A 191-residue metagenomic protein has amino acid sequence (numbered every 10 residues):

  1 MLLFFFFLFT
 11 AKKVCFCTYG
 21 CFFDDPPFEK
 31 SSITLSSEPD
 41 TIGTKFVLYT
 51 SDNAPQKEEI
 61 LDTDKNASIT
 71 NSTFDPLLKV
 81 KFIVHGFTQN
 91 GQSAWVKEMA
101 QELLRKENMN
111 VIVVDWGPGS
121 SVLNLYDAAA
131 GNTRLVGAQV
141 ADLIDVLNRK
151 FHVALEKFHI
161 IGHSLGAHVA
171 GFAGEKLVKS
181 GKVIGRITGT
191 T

Functional and structural regions predicted by a protein language model:
M1-V113, G117-N132, D142-L155, K182: Flexible, membrane-associating and regulatory peripheral segments of lipid-active enzymes
T133-T191: Histidine/cysteine- and/or acidic
